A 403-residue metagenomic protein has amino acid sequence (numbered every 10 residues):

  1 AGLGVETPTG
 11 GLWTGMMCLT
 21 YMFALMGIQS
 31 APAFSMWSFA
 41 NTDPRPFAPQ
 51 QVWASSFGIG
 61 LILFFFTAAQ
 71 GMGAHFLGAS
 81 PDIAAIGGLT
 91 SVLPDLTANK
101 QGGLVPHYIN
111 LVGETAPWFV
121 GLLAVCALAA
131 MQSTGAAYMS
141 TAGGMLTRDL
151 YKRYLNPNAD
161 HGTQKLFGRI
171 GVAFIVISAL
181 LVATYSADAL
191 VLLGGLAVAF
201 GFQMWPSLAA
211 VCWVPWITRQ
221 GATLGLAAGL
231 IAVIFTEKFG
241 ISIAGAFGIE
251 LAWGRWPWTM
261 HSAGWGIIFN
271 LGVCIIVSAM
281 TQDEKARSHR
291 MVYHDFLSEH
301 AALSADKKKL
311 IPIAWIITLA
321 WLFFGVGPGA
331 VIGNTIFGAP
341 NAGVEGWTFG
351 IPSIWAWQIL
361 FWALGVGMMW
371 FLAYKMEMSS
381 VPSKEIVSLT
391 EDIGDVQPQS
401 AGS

Functional and structural regions predicted by a protein language model:
A1-S403: Membrane-embedded helix-loop-helix hairpins and adjacent transmembrane boundary segments in multi-pass transporters
